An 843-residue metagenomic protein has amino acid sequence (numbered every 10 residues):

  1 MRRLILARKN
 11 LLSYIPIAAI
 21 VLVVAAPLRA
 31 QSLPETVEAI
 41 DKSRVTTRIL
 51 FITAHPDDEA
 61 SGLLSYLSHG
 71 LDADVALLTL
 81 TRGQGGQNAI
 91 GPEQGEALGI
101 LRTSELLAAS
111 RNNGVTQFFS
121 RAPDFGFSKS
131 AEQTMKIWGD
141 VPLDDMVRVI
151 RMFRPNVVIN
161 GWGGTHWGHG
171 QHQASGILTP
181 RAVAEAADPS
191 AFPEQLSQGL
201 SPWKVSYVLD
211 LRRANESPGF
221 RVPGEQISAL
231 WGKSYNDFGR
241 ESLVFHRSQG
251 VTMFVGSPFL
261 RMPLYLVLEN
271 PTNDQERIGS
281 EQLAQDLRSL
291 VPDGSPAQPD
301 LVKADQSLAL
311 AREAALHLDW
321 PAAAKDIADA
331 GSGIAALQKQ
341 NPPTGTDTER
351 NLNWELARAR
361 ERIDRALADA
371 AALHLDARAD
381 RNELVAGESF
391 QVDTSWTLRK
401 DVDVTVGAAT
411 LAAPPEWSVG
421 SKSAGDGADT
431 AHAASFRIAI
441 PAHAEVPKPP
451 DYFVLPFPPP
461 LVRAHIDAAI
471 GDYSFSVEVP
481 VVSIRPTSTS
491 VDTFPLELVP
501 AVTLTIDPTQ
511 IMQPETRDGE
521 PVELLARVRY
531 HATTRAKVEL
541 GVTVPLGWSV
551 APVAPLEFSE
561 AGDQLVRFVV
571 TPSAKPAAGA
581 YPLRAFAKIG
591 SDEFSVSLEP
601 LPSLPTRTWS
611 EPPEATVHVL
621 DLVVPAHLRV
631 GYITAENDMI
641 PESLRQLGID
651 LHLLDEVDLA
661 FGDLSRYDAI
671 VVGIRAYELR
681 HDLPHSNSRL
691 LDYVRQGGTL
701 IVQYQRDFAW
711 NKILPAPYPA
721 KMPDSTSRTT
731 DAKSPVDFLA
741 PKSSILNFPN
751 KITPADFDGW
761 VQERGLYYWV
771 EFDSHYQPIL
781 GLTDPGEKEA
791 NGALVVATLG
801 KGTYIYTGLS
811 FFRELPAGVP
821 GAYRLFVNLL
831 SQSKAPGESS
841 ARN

Functional and structural regions predicted by a protein language model:
R2-I17: Bacterial N-terminal signal peptides that target proteins for export
S13-P27: Bacterial N-terminal signal peptides
Q31-P193, D210, A214: Active-site beta-strand->loop->alpha-helix modules in alpha/beta enzyme cores, enriched in Gly/His/Asp(Glu)
E35, E185-H374: The feature marks non-catalytic terminal segments
D376-V619, V624-A626: Long beta-sheet-rich domains in secretory-pathway and surface-associated proteins
E593-G673, Y704-Q705, S725, R813 (+1 more regions): Aromatic-Pro/Gly-enriched surface loop or interdomain linker that acts as a lid/target-recognition segment
R675-D758: A glycine-rich, often tryptophan-bearing local segment used as a flexible ligand/cofactor-contacting loop or short
A720, D724-G818, K834-S840: Catalytic beta-strand/loop cores that center a nucleophilic Ser/Cys/Thr and support acyl-enzyme chemistry
